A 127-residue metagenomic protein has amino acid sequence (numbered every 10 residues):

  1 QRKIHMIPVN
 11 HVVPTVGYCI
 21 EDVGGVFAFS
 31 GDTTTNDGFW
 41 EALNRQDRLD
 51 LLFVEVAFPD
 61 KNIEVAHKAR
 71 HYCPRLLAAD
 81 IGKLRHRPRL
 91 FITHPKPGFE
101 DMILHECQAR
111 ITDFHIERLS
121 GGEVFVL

Functional and structural regions predicted by a protein language model:
Q1-A42, V124-L127: Core dinuclear metal-dependent hydrolase active-site scaffold
N36-E123: Cap/insert and terminal regions of metallo-dependent hydrolase folds
